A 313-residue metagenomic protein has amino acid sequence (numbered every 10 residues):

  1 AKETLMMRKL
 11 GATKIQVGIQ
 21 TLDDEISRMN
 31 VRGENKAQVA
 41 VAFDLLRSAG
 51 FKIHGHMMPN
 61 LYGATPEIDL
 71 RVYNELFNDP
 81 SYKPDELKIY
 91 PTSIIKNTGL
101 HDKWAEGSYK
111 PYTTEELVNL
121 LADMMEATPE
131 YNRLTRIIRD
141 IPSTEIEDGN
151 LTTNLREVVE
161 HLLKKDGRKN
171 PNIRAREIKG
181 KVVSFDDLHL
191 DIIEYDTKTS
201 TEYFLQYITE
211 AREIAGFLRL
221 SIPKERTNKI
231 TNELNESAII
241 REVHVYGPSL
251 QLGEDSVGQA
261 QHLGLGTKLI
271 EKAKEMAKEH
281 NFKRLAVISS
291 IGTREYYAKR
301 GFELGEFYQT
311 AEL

Functional and structural regions predicted by a protein language model:
A1-I95, G99-E115, N119, A260-L263: Conserved non-cysteine loop/helix-boundary elements of the Radical SAM core domain that shape
V17, L87, L134, I240 (+1 more regions): Conserved, mostly hydrophobic/aromatic
T65-Y82, P142-E160, Y297-Y308: Short, electropositive alpha-helical surface patch
S93, I288-E295, K299-L313: Active-site/acyl-donor-binding loops of N-acyltransferases
S108-R219, P223-E225: C-terminal accessory regions of radical SAM enzymes
I208-V257: Conserved acyl-donor/pantetheine-binding loop and adjacent beta-alpha core of acyl/acetyltransferases and related
S256-A277: Conserved acetyl-CoA-binding loop-helix of GNAT-fold acetyltransferases
E275-S289: Conserved GNAT acetyl-CoA-binding A-motif
